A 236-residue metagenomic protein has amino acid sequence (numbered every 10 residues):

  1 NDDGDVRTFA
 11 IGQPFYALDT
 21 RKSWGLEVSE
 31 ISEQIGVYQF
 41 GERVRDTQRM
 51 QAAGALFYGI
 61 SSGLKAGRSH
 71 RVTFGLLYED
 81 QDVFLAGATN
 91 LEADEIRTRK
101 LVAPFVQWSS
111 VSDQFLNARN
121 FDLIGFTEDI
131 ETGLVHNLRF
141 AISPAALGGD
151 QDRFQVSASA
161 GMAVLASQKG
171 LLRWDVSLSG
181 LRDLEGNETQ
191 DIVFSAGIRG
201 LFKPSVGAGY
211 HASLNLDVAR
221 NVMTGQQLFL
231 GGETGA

Functional and structural regions predicted by a protein language model:
N1-N117, V135-N137, F154, G161-G235: Gram-negative/organellar outer-membrane beta-barrel architecture
T47, F126-D129, G149, N187: Short, solvent-exposed beta-strand/turn "edge" segments of beta-rich domains on protein surfaces
N117-E128: Outer-membrane beta-barrel biogenesis signature
L138-I142, D150, V156: A broadly tuned "polar low-complexity/structure-edge" signature
I142-A146, R182-L184: A generic structural motif
